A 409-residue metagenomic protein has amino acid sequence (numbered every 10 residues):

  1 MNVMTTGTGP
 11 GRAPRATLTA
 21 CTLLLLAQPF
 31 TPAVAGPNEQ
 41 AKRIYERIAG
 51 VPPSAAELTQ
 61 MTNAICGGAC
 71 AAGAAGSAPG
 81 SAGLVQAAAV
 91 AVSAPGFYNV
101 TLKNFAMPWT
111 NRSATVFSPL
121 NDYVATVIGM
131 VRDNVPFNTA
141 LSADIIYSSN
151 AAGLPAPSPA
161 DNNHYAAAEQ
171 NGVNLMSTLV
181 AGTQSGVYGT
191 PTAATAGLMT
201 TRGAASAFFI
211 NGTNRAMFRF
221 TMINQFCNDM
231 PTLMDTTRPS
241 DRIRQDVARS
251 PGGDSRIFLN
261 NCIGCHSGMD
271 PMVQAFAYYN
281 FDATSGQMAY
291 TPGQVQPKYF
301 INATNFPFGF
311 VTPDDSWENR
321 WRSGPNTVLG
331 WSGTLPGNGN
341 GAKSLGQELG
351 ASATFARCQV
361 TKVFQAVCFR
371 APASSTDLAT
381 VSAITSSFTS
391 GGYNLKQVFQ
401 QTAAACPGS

Functional and structural regions predicted by a protein language model:
M1-A13: N-terminal secretory signal peptides that target proteins for export/translocation
T17-Q28: Bacterial N-terminal signal peptides
A33-G68, A91: N-terminal module-boundary/linker segments of secreted carbohydrate-active enzymes
P37, K42, V51-S54, L259-M269 (+2 more regions): Short, thiol/selenol-centered motifs that function as redox-active sites or metal-ligating centers
Y45-E46, T59-T62, A88-A89, L102 (+2 more regions): Amphipathic alpha-helical segments within well-ordered protein domains
A82-M272, G350, T354, S387-Q397 (+1 more regions): Extended surface/linker regions that mediate inter-domain or inter-protein docking in multi-component redox
A89, T200, A204-N214, A248-P251 (+7 more regions): Electron-transfer interface patches adjacent to heme c in soluble/periplasmic c-type cytochromes and di-/multiheme
Q274-N280: Short cysteine/histidine-rich zinc-coordinating motifs and their immediately flanking basic loops
